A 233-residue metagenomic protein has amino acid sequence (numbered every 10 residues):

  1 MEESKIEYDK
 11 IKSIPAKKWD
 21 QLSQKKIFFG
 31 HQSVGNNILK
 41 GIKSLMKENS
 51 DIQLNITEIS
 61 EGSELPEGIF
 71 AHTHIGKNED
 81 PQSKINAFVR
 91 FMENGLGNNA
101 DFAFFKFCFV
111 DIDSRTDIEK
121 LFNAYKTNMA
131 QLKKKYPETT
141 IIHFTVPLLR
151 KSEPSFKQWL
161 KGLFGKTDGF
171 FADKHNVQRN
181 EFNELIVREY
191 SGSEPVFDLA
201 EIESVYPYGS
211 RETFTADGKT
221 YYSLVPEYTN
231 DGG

Functional and structural regions predicted by a protein language model:
K17-G95, A100: N-terminal carbohydrate-binding/catalytic regions of secreted carbohydrate-active enzymes
G30-S33, T57-G62, H74-I75, F105-V110 (+3 more regions): Active-site-proximal beta-strand/loop segments in catalytic clefts of secreted hydrolases
G35-I38, L65, D111-S114, L149-S155 (+1 more regions): Short catalytic/ligand-binding loop motif for oxyanion handling, primarily in non-cytosolic enzymes, centered on
A71-D80, K106-F122, L163-K174: Surface-exposed cleft-lining segments at the edges of enzyme active sites
P81-F122, I142, V146-P154: Oxyanion-hole/transition-state-stabilizing segment in secreted/luminal serine hydrolases and related acyltransferases
P81-V89, I118-A130, A172-L185: Well-ordered, non-membrane alpha-helical segments in soluble/globular domains
K151-Y208: Substrate-gating cap/lid alpha-helix
D217-G233: Histidine-centered active-site loop/cap adjacent to the catalytic His in serine esterases/O-acetyl transfer systems
